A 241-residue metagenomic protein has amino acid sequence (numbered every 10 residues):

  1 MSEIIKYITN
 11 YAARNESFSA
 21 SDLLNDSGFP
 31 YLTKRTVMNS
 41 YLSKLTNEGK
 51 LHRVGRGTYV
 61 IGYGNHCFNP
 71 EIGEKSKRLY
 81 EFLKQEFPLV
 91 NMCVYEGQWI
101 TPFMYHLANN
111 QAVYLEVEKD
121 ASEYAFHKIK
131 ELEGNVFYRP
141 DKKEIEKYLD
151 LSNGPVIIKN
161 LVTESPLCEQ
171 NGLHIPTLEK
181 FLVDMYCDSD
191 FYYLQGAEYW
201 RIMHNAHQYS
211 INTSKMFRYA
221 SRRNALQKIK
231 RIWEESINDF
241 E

Functional and structural regions predicted by a protein language model:
M1-R14: Positively charged, polyanion-binding regions of nucleic-acid-associated proteins
Y11-P88: Short beta-edge/loop segments at beta->alpha junctions of small alpha/beta modules that act as binding/recognition
G28-Y31, R35, L115, C168 (+1 more regions): Short, charged/polar micro-motifs that form catalytic or ligand-binding hotspots
V37-S40, Y124, L173, T177-K180: Short, well-structured alpha-helical interface segments that form or flank functional binding sites
G57, E74-S152: Short gly/ser-rich loop at a beta-strand->alpha-helix junction or flexible surface loop bordering the NTP-binding
V60, Y114-E116, I157-N160: Residues in well-ordered beta-strands of folded domains
E133-E241: Hydrophobic alpha-helical interaction segments
